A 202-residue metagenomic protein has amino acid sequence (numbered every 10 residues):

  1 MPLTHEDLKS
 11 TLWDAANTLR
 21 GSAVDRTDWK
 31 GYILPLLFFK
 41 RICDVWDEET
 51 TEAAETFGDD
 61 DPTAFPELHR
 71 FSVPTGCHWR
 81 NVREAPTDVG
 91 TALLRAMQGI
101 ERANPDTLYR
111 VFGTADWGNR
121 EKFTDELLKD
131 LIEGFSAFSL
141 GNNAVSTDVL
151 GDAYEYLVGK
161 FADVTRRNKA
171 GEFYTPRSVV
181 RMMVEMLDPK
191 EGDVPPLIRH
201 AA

Functional and structural regions predicted by a protein language model:
M1-E191: Non-catalytic, mostly N-terminal accessory regions of nucleic-acid modification and defense proteins
D188-A202: Conserved class I S-adenosyl-L-methionine
